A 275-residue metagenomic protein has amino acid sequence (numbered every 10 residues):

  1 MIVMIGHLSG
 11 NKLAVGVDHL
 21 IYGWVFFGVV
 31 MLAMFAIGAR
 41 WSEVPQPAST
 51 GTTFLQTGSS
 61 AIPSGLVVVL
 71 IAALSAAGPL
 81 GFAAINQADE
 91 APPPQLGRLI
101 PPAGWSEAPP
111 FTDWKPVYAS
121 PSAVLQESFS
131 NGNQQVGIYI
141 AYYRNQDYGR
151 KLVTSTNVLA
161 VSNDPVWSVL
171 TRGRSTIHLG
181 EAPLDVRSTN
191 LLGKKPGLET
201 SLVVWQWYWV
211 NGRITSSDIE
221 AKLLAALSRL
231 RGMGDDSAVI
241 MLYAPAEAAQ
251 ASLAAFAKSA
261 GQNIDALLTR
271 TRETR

Functional and structural regions predicted by a protein language model:
M1, V30-M34, L74-G78: Alpha-helical transmembrane segments of multipass membrane proteins
M1-K12: Active-site beta-strand/loop microenvironment that shapes enzyme catalytic pockets
N11-G38: Membrane-interface transmembrane-helix boundary segments in multi-pass integral membrane proteins
A33-L66: Cytosolic-side transmembrane helix boundary signature
L55-A84: Internal/C-terminal transmembrane anchor helices
A84-P102: Alpha-helical transmembrane signal-anchor/signal-peptide segments
I100-S130: Short extracytoplasmic
L125-R275: A cross-kingdom signal targeting lumenal/periplasmic-facing segments of multi-pass membrane and secretory-pathway
